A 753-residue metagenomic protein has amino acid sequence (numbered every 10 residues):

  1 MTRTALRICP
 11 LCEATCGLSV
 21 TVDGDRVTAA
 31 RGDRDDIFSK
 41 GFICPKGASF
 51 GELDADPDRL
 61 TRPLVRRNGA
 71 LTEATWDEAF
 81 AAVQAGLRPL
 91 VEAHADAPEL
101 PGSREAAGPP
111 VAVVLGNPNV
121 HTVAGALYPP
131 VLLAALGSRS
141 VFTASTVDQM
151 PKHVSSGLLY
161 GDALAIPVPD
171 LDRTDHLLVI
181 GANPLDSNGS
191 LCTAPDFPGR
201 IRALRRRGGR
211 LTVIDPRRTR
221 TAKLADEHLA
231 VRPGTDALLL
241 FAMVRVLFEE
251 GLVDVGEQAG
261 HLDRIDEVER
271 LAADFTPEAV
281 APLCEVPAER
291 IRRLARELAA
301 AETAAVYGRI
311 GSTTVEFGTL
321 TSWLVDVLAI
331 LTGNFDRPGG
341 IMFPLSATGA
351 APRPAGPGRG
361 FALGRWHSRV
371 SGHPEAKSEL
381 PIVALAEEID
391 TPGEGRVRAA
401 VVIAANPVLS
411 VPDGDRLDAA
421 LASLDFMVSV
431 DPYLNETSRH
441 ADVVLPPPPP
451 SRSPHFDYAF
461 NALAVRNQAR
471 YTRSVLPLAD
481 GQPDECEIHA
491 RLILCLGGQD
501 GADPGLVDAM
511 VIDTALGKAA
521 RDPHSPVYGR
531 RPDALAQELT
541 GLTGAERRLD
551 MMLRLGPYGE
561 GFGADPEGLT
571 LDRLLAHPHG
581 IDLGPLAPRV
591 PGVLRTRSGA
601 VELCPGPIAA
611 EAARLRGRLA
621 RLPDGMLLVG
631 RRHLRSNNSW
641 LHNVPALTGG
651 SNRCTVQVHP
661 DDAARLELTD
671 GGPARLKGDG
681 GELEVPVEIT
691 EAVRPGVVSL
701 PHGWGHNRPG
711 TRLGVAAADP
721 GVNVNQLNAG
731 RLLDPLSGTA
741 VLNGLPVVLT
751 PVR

Functional and structural regions predicted by a protein language model:
M1-E250, A279, P287, E375 (+5 more regions): N-terminal export/assembly segments and adjacent metallocofactor-ligating motifs of anaerobic energy-metabolism
T28, V141, D254-V255, I291 (+8 more regions): Acidic/polar loop patches that form or flank catalytic/metal-binding clefts of enzymes that bind anionic ligands
S103, R473-L555, S639-Q657, D661-R753: Long, contiguous, secondary-structure-rich segments that constitute the structural scaffold of globular domains
A126-R202, G209-I214, A237-F241, V327-R439 (+2 more regions): Extended redox/cofactor-interaction regions of prokaryotic respiratory oxidoreductases
K223-V231, R452-Y458, Q468-L478: Short beta-alpha connecting loops at secondary-structure transitions that line or flank enzyme active sites
M243, H261-I382: Active-site phosphate/pyrophosphate-binding segments
D254-D274, G501-A519: Internal, active-site/partner-interface "lid" segment
D442: Catalytic, metal-anchored helix/loop core of enzyme active sites in primary metabolism
